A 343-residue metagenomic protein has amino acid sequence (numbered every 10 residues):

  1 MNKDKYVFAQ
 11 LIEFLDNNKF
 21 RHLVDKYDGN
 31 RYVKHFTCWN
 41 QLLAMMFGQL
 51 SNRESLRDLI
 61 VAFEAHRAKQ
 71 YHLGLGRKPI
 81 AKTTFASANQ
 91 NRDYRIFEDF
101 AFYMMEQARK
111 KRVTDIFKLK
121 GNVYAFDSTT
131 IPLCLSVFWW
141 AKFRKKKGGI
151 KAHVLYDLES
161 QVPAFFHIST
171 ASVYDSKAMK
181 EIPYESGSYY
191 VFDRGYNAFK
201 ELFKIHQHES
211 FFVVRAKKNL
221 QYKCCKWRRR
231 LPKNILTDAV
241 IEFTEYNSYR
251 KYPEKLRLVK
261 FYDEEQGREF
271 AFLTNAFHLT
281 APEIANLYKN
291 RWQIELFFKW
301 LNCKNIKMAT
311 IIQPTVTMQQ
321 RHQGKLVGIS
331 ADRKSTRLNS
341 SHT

Functional and structural regions predicted by a protein language model:
M1-D58, A62, R92, D99-Y103 (+3 more regions): Single, function-defining residue in the core of a domain
F63-L75: Short, mixed-charge aromatic SLiMs
K69, Y94-I96, Q107: Short helix C-cap/helix-to-loop transition motifs enriched in small/turn-promoting residues
H72-R92: Major-groove recognition helix of helix-turn-helix-like DNA-binding domains
D115: P-loop NTPase switch module centered on the Walker A-proximal segment
A141: A glycine- and small-aliphatic-rich helix-loop capping segment at beta-alpha/alpha-beta transitions that lines
L338-T343: Hydrophobic topology marker
